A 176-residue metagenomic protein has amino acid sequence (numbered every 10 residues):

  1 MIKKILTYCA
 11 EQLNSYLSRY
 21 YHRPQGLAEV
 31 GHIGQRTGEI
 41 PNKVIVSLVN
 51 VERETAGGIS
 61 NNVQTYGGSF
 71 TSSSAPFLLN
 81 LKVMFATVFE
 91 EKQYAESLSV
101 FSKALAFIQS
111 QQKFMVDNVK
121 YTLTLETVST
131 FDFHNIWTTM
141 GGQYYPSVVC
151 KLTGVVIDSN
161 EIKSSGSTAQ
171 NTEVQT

Functional and structural regions predicted by a protein language model:
M1, N80-L81, F85, E90-Q93 (+4 more regions): Long protein-protein interaction modules used by eukaryotic assembly/scaffold proteins
M1-V63: Small/polar-rich, solvent-exposed N-terminal microdomains that initiate assembly or binding
T55-F85: A broadly used, surface-exposed interaction patch
G57-I59, N160-K163: Short conserved micro-motifs at the rims of enzyme active sites and ligand-binding pockets
S60-T65, A95-K103, V119-K120: "Short basic amphipathic alpha-helical interaction patches in structured regions
S69-P76, S165-T176: Short, cationic low-complexity segments
S73-E90, S102, Y145-G154: Oligomerization/assembly interface segments of phage tail-like spikes and tubes
S99, A106-N160: Acidic-leaning, charged glycine-interspersed low-complexity segments
